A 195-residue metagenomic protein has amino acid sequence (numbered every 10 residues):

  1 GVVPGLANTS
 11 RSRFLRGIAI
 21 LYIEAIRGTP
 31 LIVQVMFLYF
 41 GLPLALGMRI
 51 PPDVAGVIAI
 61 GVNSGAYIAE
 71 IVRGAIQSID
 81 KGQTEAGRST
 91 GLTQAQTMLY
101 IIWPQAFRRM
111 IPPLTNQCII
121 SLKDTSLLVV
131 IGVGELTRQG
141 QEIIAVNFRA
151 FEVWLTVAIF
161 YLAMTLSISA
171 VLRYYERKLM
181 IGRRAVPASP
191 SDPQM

Functional and structural regions predicted by a protein language model:
G1-M195: Transmembrane alpha-helices and adjacent helix-loop boundaries
